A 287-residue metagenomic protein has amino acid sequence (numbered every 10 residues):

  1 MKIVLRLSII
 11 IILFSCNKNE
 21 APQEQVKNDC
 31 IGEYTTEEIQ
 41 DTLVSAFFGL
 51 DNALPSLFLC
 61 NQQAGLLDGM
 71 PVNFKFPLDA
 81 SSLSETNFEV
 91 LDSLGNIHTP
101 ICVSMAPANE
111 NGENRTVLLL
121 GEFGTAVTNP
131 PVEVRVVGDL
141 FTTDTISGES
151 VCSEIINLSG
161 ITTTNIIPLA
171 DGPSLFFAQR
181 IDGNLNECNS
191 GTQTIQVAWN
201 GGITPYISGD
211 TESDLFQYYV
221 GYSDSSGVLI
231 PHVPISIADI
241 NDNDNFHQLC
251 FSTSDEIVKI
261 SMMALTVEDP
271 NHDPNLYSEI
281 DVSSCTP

Functional and structural regions predicted by a protein language model:
K2-I10: Sec-dependent signal peptide recognition, specifically the positively charged N-region followed immediately by
V4, N19-E20: Residue-level detector of intrinsically disordered/flexible regions characterized by low predicted structural confidence
I12-S15: C-terminal motif of bacterial Sec signal peptides marking the signal peptidase cleavage site
E20-P287: Non-catalytic beta-sheet/beta-sandwich ligand-binding modules that flank or precede catalytic cores
